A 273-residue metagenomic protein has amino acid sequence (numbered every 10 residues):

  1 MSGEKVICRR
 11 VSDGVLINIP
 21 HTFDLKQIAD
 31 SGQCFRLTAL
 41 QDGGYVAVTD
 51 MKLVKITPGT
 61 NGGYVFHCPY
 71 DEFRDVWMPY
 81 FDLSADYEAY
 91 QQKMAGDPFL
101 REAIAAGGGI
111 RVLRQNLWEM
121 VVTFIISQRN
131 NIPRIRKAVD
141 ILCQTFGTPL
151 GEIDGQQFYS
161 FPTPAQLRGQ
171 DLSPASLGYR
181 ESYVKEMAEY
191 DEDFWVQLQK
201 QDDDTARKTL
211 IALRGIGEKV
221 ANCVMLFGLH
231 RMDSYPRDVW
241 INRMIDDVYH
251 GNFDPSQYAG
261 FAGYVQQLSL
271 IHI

Functional and structural regions predicted by a protein language model:
M1-I271: HhH-family (HhH-GPD) DNA N-glycosylase catalytic core used in base-excision repair
